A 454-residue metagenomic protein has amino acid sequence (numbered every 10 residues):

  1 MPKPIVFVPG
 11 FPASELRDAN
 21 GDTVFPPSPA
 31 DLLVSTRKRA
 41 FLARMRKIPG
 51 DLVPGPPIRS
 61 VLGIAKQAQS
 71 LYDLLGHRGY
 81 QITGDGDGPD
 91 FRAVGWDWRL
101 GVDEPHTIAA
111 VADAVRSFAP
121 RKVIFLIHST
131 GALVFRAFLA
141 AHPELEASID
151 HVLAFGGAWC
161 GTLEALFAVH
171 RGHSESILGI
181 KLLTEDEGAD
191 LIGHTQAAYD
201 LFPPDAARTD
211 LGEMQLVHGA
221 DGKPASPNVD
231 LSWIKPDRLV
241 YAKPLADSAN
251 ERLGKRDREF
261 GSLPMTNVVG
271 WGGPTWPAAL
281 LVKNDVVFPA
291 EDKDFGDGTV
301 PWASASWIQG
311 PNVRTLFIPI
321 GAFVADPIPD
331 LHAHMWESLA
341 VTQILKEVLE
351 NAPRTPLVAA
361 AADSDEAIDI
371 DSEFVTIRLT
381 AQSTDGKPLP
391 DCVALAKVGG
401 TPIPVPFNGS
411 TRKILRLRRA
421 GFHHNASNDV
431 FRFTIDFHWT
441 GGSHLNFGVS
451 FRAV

Functional and structural regions predicted by a protein language model:
M1-D186, G298, W302, S306-W307 (+1 more regions): N-terminal non-catalytic accessory region
F11, W271-G273, G296: Acidic beta-to-alpha connecting loop that harbors the catalytic carboxylate
P89-R92, W96-V102, Y199-P289: Alpha/beta-hydrolase fold catalytic core
G131-L133, K243-S248, D294: A short linear-motif detector with a strong N-terminal bias
H151-A154, A158-I234, T266-N267: Extended catalytic-interface subdomain
L281-Q309: Low-complexity, glycine/alanine/valine/leucine- and proline-rich hydrophobic stretches
